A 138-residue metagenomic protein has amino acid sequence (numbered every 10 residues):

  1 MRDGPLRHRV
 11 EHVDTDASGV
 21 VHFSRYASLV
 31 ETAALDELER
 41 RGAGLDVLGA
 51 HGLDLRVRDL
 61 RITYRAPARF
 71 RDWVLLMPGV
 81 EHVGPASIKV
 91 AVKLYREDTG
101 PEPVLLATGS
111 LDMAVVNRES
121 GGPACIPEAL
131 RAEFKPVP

Functional and structural regions predicted by a protein language model:
M1-V57, V116-P138: Hot-dog-fold acyl-thioester-processing enzymes
G4-L6, A68-W73, E81-P138: HotDog/MaoC-like acyl-thioester-processing domains
V10-D14, D59-A66, D98: Short, well-ordered turn and helix-capping elements at secondary-structure junctions
V21-S24, I62, K93: Intrinsically disordered, low-complexity segments enriched in small/polar residues
E37-K89, V104-A107: Hydrophobic beta-strand-centered segment that forms part of the acyl-chain substrate-binding groove
